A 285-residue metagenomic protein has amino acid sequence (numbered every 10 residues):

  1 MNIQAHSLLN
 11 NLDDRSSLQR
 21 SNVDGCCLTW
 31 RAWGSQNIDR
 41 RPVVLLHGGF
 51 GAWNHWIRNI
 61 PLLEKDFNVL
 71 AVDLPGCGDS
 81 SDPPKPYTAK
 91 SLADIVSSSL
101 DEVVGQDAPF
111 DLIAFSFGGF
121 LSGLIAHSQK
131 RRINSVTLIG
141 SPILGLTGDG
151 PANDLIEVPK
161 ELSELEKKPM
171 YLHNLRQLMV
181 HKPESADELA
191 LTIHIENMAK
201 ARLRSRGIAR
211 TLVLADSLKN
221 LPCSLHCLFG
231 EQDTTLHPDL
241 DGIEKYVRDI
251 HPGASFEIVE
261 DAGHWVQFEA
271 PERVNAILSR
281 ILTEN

Functional and structural regions predicted by a protein language model:
M1-R20: An N-terminal hydrophobic leader/cap segment in hydrolases
C26-D79: Conserved HGGG/HGGXW glycine-rich cap/lid loop of the alpha/beta-hydrolase fold
R31, I57, A71-I113, F117 (+1 more regions): Active-site loop/oxyanion-hole signature of alpha/beta-hydrolase fold enzymes
H47-G49, A114-G119: Conserved alpha/beta-hydrolase "nucleophile elbow" surrounding the catalytic nucleophile
G123-H127, N134-E166: Flexible "cap/lid" loop of the alpha/beta hydrolase fold
L165-C223: Conserved alpha/beta-hydrolase catalytic His-Asp/Glu region
F229-A262: Conserved loop-alpha-helix segment in the C-terminal half of the alpha/beta-hydrolase fold that carries the catalytic
A262-P271, N275: Catalytic histidine-centered segment of alpha/beta-hydrolase-like enzymes
